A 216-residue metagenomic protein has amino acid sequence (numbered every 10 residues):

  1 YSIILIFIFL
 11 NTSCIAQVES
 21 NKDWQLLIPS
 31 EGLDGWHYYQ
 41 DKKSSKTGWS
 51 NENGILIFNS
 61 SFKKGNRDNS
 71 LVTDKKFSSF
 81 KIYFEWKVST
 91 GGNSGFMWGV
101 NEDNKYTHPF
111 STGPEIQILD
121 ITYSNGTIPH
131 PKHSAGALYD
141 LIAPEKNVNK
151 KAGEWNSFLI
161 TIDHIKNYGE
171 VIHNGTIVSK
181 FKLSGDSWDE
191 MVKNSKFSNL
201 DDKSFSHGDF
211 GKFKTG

Functional and structural regions predicted by a protein language model:
Y1-E19: Bacterial Sec-dependent N-terminal signal peptides
C14-G216: Carbohydrate-interacting regions of secretory-pathway proteins
